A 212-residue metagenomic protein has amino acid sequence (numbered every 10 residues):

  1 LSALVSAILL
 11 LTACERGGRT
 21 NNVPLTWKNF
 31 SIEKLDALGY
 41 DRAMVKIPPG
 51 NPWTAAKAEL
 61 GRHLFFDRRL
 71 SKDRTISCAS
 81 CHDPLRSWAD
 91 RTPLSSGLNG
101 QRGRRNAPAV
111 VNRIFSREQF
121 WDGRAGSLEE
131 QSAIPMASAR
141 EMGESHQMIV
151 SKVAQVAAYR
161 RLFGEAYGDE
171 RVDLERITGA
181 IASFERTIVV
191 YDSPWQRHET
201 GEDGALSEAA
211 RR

Functional and structural regions predicted by a protein language model:
L1, L11-R212: Periplasmic c-type cytochrome electron-transfer domains
L4-I8: Gram-negative bacterial Sec-dependent N-terminal signal peptides
